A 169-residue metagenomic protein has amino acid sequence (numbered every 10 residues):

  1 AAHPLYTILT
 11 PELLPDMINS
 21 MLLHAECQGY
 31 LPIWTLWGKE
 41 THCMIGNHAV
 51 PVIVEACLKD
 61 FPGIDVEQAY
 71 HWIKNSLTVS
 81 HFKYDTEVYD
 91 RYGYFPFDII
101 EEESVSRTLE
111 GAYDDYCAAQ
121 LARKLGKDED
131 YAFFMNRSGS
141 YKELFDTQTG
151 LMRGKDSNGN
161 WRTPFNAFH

Functional and structural regions predicted by a protein language model:
A2-A122, M135: Aromatic-rich carbohydrate-recognition surfaces in CAZymes
P32, A119, R123-H169: Catalytic cores of carbohydrate-active enzymes
